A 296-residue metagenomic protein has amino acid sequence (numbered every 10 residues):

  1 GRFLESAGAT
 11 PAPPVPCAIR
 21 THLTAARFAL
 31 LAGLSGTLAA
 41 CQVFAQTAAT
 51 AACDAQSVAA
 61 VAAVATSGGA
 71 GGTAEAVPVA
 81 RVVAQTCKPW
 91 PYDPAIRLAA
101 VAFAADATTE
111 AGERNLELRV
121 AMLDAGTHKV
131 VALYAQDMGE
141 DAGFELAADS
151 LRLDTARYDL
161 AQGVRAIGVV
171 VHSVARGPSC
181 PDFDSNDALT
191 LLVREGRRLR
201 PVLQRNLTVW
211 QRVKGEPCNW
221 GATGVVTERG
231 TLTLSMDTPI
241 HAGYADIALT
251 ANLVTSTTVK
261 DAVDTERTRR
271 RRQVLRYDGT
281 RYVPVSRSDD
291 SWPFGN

Functional and structural regions predicted by a protein language model:
G1-A25: N-terminal secretory signal peptides that target proteins for export/translocation
R27-A39: Bacterial N-terminal signal peptides
Q42-A76, P181-N296: Acidic, small-residue rich beta-repeat scaffolds with periodic aromatic anchors
T47-N115: Solvent-exposed N-terminal domain segments of exported/luminal and surface proteins
R81, M138-L153, Q211-G215, W292-F294: Repeat-based blade/solenoid architectures
V83-P94, D149-Q162, T233-A242: Structural signature of eukaryotic scaffold interfaces centered on beta-propeller domains
P94-A104, L160-S173, H241-N252: Acidic/hydrophobic-patterned starts of short beta strands in beta-sheet-rich repeat architectures
L98-Q162: Short N-terminal edge-element motif at the start of the domain
